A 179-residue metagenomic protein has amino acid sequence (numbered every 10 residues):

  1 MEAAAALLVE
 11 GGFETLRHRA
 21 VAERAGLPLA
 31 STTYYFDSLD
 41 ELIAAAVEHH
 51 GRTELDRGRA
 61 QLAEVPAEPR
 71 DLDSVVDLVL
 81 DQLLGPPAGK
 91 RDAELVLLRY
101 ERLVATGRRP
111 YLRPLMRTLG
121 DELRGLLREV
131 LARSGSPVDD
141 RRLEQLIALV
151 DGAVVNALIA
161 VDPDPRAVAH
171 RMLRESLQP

Functional and structural regions predicted by a protein language model:
A3-G11, R57, Q61-E64, R102 (+1 more regions): Solvent-exposed, amphipathic alpha-helical segments
A6-A45: Helix-turn-helix
E10, R24, Y35, T53 (+2 more regions): Residue cluster at the C-terminal edge of the helix-turn-helix DNA-binding motif
Y34-E41, P66-A67, G107, Y111 (+1 more regions): Residues in soluble alpha-helical coiled-coils and helical-bundle/repeat scaffolds
E48-E54: Short, basic, alpha-helical segments at the C-terminal edge of helix-turn-helix-like DNA-binding modules
L55-D56, A60, K90-Y100, R108-S134 (+2 more regions): Amphipathic alpha-helical packing segments from all-alpha helical-bundle domains
D56-V96, L143-L146: Hydrophobic alpha-helical connector segments
P69, L112-R117, A132-P179: Hydrophobic/aromatic-rich alpha-helical bundle segments in the mid-to-C-terminal region
